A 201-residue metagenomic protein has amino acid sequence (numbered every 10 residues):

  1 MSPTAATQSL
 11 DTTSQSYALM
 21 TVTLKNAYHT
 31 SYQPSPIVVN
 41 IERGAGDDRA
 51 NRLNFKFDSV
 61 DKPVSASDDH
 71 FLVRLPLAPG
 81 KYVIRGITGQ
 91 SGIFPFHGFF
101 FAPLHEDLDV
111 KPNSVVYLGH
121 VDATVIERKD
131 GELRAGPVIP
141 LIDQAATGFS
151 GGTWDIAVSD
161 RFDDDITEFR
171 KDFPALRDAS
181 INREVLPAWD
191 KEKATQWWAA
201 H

Functional and structural regions predicted by a protein language model:
M1-F55, G89-H201: Primarily secretory-pathway and cell-envelope proteins
T12-S14, S67, P76-A78: Solvent-exposed loop and beta-edge segments used for protein-protein assembly and interaction
T21, R74-P76: Beta-strand cores of secreted/periplasmic/IMS beta-sandwich domains, seen most often in copper-related folds
G44-R74: Tryptophan-paired
L77-R85: A short tyrosine-centered beta-strand micro-motif
